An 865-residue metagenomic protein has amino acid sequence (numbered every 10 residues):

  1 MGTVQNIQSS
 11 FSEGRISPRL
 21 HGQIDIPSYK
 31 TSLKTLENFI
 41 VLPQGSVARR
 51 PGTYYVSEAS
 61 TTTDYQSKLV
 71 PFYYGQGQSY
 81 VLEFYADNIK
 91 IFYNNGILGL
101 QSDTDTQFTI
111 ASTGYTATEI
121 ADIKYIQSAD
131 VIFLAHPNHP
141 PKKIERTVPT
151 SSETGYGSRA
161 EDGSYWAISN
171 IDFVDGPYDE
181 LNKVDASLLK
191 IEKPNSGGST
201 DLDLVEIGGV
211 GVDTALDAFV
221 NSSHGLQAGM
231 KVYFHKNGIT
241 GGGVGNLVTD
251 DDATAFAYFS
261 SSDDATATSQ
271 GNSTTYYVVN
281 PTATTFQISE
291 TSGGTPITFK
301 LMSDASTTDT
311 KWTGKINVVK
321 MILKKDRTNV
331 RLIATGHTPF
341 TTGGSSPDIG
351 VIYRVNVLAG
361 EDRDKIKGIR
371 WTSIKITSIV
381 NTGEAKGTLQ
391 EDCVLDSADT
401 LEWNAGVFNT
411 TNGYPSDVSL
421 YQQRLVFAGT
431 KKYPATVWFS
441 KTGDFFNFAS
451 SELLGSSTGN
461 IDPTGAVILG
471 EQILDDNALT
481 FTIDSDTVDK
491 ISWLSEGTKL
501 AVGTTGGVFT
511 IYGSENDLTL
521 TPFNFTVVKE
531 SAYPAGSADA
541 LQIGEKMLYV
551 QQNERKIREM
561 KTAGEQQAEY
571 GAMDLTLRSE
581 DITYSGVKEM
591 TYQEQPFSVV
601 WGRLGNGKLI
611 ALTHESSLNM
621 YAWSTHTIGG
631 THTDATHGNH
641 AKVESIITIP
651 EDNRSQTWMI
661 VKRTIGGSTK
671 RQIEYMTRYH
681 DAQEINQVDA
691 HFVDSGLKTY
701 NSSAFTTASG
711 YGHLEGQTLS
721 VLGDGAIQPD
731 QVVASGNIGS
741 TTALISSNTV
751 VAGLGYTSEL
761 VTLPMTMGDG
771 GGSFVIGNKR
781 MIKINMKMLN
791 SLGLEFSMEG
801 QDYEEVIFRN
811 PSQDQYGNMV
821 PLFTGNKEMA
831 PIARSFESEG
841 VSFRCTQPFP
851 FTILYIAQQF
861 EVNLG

Functional and structural regions predicted by a protein language model:
M1-T104, T147, G157, E161-A186 (+7 more regions): N-terminal beta-propeller domains
Q5-H21, T104-A121, D175-Y414, L744-Y756 (+1 more regions): Small/polar beta-strand repeat architecture
Y80, F84, I110-K143, L425 (+1 more regions): Elongated alpha-helical scaffolds
K90-F92, T510, G793-F808: Short, surface-exposed beta-strand/strand-loop-strand elements in extracellular ectodomains
G114-K124, Q813-F849, Q859: Beta-sandwich interaction modules
D122-Y125, V418, R424, D484-G723: Beta-sheet-dominated scaffold domains
V232, K779-L792: A short beta-strand element within beta-rich, extracytoplasmic domains of secreted/secretory-pathway proteins
V355, D392-N409, L722-D724, A734-D769 (+1 more regions): Surface-exposed interaction regions enriched in Ser/Thr/Asp/Glu that occur as long low-complexity tracts or repetitive
